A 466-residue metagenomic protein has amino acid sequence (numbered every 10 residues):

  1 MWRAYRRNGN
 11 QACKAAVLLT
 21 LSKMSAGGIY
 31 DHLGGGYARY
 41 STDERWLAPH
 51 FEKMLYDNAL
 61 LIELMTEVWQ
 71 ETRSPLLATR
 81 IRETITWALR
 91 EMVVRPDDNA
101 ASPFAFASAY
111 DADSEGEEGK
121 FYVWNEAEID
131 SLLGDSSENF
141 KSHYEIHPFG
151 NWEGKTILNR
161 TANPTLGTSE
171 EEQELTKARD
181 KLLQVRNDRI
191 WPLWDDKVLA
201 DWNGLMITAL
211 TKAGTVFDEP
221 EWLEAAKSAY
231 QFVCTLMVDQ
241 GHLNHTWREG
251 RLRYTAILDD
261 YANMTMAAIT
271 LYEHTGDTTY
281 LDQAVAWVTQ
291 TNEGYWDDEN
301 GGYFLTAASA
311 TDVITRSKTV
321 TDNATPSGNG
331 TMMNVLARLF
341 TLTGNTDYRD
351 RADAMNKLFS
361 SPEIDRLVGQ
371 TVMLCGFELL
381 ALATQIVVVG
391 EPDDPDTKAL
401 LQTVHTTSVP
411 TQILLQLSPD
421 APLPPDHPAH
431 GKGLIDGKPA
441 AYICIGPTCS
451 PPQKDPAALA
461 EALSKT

Functional and structural regions predicted by a protein language model:
M1-T466: Glycan-recognition and catalytic cores of secretory/periplasmic carbohydrate-active enzymes
